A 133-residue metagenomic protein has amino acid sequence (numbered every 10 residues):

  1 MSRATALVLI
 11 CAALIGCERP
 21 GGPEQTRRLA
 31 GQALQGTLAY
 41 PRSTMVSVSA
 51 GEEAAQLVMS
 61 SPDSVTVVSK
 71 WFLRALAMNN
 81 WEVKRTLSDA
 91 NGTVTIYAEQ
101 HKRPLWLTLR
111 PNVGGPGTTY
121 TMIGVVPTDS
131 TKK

Functional and structural regions predicted by a protein language model:
M1-I15: Sec-dependent bacterial lipoprotein signal peptides
C17-K133: An acidic-aromatic pocket/loop used at catalytic or ligand-binding sites
